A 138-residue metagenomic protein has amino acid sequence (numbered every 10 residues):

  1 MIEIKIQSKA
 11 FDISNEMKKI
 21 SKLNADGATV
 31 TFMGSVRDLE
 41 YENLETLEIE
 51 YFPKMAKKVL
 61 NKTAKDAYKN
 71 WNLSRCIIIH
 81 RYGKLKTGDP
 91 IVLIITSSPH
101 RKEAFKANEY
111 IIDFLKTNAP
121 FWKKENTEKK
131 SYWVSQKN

Functional and structural regions predicted by a protein language model:
M1-P90, R101-E109, D113-N138: N-terminal, polar/charged subdomain of small-to-medium soluble alpha/beta proteins
I95-S97: Short hydrophobic/aromatic beta-strand micro-patches that form the beta-sheet surface supporting nucleotide- or nucleic
